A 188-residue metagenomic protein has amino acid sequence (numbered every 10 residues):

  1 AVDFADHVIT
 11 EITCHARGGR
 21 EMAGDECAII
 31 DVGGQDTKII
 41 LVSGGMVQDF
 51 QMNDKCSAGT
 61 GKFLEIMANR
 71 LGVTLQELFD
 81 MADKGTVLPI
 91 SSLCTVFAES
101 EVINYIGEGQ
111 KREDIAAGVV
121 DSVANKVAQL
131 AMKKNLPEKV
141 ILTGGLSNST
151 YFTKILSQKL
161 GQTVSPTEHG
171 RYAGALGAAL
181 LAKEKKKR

Functional and structural regions predicted by a protein language model:
A1-V2, A131, N135-K159, G170-G174: Glycine-rich phosphate-binding loops at beta-strand->alpha-helix junctions
F4-I30, S43-G45, A128, G177-E184: Conserved phosphate-binding catalytic cores of ATP/NTP-utilizing and phosphoryl-transfer enzymes
A5-T13, S157-L176: Conserved phosphate-binding/catalytic loops in two-lobed NTP-binding clefts
R17-M22, G61-E65, T167-R188: Glycine-rich phosphate-binding/hydrolytic loop that grips phosphoryl groups
D31-D36, G144-L146: A short acidic Gly-Thr/Ser loop motif
D36-V42: Short beta-strand scaffold segments in enzyme catalytic cores
G44-I90, C94, L180: Glycine-rich phosphate-binding loop plus the immediately following alpha-helix
A98-A131, R171: Adenine-nucleotide phosphate-binding core of ATP-dependent small-molecule kinases
